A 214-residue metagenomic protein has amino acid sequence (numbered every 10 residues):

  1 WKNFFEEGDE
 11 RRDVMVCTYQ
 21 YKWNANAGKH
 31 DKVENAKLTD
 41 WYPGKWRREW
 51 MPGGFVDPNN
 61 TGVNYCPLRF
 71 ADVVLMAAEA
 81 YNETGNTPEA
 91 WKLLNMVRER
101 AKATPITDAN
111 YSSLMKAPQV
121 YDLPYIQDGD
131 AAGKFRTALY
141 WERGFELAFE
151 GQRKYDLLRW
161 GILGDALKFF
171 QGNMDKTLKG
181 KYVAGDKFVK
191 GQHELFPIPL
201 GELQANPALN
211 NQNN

Functional and structural regions predicted by a protein language model:
W1-E6: Polar, glycine-rich mid-to-C-terminal structural blocks that act as macromolecule-binding/assembly scaffolds
E10-N214: Acidic/polar-rich alpha-helix caps and helix-coil junctions
